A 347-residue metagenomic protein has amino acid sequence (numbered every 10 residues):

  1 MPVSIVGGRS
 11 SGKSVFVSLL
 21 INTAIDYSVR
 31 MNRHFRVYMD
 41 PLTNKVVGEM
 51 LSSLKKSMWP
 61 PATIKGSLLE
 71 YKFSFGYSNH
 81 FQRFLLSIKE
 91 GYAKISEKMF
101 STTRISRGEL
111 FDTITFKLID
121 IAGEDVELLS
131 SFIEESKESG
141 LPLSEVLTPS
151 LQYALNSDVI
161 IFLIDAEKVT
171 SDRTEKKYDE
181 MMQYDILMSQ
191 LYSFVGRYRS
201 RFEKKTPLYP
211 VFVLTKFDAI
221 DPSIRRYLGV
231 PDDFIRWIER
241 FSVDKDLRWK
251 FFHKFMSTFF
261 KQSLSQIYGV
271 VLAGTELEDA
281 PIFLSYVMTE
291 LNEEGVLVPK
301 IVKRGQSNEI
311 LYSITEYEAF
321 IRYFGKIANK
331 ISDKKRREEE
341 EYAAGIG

Functional and structural regions predicted by a protein language model:
M1-H34, S157, T170-V195, D233-E239 (+2 more regions): Acidic, low-complexity intrinsically disordered regions
M1-R83, S87-K89, E109-L118, E124: Conserved G1/Walker A P-loop phosphate-binding module
V3-G7, T115-D120, V159-L163, Y209-K216 (+1 more regions): Extended hydrophobic secondary-structure segments that form protein cores and membrane-embedded regions
R9, T63-K65, G108-F111, L151-N156 (+1 more regions): Conserved catalytic network of the ASCE P-loop NTPase/AAA+ motor domain
F111-S144: Switch II (G3) loop of P-loop NTPases
A122-D125, E167-V169, F217-I220, V287-E290: Conserved nucleotide-binding/hydrolysis micro-motifs of P-loop NTPases
S144-L264: Conserved C-terminal guanine-recognition region of P-loop GTPase G domains, centered on the G4
A219-I327: Canonical P-loop GTPase G-domain recognition
